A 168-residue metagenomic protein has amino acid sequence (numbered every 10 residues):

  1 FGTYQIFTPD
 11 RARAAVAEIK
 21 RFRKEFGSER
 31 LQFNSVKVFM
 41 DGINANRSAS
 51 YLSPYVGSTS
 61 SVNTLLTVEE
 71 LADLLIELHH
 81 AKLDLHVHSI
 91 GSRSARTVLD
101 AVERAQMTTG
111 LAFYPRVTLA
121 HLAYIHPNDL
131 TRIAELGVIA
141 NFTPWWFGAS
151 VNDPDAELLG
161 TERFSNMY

Functional and structural regions predicted by a protein language model:
F1-R96, R132-W145: Metal-coordinating catalytic core of metallo-dependent amide/deamination hydrolases
I19-R21, E103-Q106, E157-T161: Short, hinge-like loop/turn segments at secondary-structure boundaries
F26, A105-F113: Short helix-capping segments at alpha-helix termini
L52-T67, T118, P154-S165: Glycine-rich tight-turn/loop motif centered on a GG-T
E77, D100-T108: Conserved helix-loop functional segments at active or binding sites
V87, V98, T109-A112, L130: Extended hydrophobic-aromatic, low-complexity segments
F113-H126: Aromatic- and carboxylate-enriched substrate-binding clefts and catalytic-loop regions of carbohydrate-active enzymes
Y124-Y168: Active-site-adjacent C-terminal substructures of enzyme catalytic domains
